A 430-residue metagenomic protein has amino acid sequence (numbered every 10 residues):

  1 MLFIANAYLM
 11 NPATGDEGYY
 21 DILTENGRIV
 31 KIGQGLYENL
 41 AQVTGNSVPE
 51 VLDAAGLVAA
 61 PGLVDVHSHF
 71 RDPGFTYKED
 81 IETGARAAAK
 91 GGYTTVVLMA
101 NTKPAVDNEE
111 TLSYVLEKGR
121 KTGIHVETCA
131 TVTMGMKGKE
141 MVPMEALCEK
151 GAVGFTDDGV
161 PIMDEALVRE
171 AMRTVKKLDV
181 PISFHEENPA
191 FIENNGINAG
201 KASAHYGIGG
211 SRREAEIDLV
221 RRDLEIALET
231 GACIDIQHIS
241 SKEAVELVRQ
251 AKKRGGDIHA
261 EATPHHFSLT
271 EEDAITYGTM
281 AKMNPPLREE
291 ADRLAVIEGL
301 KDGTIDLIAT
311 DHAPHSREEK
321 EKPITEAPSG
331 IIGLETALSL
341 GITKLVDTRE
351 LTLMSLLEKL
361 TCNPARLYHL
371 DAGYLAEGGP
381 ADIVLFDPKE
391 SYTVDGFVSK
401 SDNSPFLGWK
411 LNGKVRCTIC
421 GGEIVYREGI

Functional and structural regions predicted by a protein language model:
M1-V43: N-terminal metal-binding scaffold of metallo-dependent hydrolase/deaminase domains
A7, I22, G27, G56 (+15 more regions): Divalent metal-coordination and catalytic microenvironments
E38-A59: Active-site metal-binding motif and surrounding structural segment of the metallo-beta-lactamase
A55-G119: Metal-associated gating/positioning segment near the N- to mid-region
E117-V132: A glycine-rich helix N-cap at a beta->alpha junction
K139-I308: Histidine/acidic residue-rich metal-binding segments in metalloenzymes
H205-C233, M280, K301-D302, D306-I308 (+1 more regions): His/Asp/Glu-enriched, well-ordered alpha-helical/loop segment that forms or immediately abuts the divalent-metal
P323-E326, P380-I430: C-terminal cap of metal-dependent C-N hydrolases
